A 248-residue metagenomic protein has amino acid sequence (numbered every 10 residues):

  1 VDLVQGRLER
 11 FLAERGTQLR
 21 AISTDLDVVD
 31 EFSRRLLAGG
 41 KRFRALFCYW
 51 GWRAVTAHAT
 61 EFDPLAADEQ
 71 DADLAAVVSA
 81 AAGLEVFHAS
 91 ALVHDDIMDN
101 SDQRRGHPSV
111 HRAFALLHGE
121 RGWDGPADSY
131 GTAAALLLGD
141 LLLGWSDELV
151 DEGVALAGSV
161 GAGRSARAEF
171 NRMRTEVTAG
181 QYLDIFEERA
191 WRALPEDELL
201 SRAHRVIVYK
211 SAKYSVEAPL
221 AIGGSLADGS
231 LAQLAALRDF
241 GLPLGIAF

Functional and structural regions predicted by a protein language model:
V1-L84, A89, V93-H94, M98-D128 (+1 more regions): Conserved N-terminal diphosphate/IPP-binding helix and adjacent helical/loop segment of trans-prenyltransferase domains
Q18-I22, L36-A45, L136-F248: All-alpha helical catalytic cores of prenyl diphosphate-utilizing isoprenoid enzymes
S79, A89, A134, P243-I246: Hydrophobic/aromatic side chains embedded in well-ordered alpha-helices
A127-D128, T132, L137: Long, small/polar-residue-biased beta-strand-and-loop interaction regions
